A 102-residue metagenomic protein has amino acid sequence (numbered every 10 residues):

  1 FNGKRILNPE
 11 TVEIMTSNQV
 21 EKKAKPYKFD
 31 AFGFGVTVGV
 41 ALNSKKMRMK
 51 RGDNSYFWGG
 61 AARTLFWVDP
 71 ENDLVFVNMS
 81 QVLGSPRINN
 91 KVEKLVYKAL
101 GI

Functional and structural regions predicted by a protein language model:
F1-I102: Catalytic loop of the DD-peptidase/beta-lactamase superfamily, centered on the K-T-G motif and neighboring
